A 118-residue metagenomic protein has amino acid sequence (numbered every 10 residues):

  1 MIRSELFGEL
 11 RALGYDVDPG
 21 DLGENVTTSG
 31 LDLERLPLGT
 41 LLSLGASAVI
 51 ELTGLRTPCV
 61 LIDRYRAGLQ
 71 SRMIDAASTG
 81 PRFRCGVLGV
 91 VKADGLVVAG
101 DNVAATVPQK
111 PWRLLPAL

Functional and structural regions predicted by a protein language model:
M1-L118: Metal-cofactor-dependent catalytic cores
